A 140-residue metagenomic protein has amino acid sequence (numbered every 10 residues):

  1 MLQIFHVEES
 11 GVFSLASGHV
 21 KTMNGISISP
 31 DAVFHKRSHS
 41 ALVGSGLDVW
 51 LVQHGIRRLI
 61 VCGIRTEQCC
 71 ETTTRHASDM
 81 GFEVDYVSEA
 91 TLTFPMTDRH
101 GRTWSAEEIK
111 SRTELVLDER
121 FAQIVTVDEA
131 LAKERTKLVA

Functional and structural regions predicted by a protein language model:
M1-H6, V87: Short beta-strand segments at enzyme active-site cores
E9-A140: Active-site-adjacent betaalpha module
